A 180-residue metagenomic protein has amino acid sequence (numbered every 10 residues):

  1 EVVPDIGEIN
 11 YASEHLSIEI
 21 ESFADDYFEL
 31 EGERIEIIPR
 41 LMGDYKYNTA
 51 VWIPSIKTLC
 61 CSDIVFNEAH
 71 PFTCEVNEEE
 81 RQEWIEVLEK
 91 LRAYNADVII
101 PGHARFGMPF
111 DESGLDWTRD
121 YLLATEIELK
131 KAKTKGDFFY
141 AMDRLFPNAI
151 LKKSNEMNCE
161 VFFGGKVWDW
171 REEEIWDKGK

Functional and structural regions predicted by a protein language model:
E1-Y47, P54-S55, R92: Metallo-beta-lactamase
V2-I9, D26-Y27, A93-V98, F106-K180: Accessory terminal helices/loops
I6-I9, I18-I20, I35-I38, I53-I56 (+7 more regions): Weak global preference for isoleucine
E8-Y27, C61-H70, C74-N77, K153 (+1 more regions): Short, charge-rich amphipathic segments
R40-E128: Metallo-beta-lactamase
